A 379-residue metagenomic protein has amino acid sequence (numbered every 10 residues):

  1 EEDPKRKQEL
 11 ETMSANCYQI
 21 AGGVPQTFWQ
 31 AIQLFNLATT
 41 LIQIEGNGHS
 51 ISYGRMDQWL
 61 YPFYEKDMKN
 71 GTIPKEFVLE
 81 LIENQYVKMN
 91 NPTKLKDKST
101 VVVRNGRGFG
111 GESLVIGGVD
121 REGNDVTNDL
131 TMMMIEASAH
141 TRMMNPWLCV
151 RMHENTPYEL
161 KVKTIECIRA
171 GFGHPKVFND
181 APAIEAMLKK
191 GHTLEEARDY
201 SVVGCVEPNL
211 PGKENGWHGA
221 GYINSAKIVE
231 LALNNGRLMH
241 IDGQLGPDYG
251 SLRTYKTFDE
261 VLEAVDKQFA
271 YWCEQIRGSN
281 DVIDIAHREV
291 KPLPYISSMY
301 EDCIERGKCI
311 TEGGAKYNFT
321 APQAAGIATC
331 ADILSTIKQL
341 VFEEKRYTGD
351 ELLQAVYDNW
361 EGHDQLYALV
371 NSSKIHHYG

Functional and structural regions predicted by a protein language model:
E1, K5-E11, N16-G379: Conserved catalytic cores of very large enzyme subunits
